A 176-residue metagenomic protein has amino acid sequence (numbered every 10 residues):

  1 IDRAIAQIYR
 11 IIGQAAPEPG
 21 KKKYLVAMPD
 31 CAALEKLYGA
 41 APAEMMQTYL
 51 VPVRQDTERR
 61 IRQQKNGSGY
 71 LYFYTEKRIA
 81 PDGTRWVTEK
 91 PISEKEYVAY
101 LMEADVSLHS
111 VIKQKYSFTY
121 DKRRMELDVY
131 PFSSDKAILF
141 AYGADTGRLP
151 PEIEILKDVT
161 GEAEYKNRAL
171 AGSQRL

Functional and structural regions predicted by a protein language model:
I1-L176: Phosphate-end processing signature that detects enzymes handling 5′-triphosphorylated RNA and polyphosphate
